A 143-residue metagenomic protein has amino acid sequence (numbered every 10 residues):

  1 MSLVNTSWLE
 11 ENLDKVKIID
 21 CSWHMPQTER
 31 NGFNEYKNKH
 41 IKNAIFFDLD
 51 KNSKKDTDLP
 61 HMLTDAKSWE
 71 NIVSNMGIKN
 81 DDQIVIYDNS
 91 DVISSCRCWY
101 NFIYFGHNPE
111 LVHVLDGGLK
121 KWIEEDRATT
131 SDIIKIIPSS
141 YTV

Functional and structural regions predicted by a protein language model:
M1-F33, K120-V143: Flexible, polar/low-complexity N-terminal or interdomain linker segments that lie immediately upstream of folded
L13, I41, H107-P109: Short, well-ordered coil/turn elements that cap or connect secondary structure elements
I18, A44-F46, V112-V114: Conserved beta-strand scaffold positions in the cores of enzyme catalytic domains, especially in NTP/NDP-utilizing
S22, D50, S90: Anionic group-transfer/hydrolysis microenvironments
P26-E29, S53-D56, V92-C96: Short active-site-adjacent helix-start/loop capping segments
E35-N38, Y104: A general structural signal for stabilizing positions within well-ordered secondary structure
N38-I41, I45-M76: Aromatic- and Gly/Pro-rich amphipathic surface segment
P60-V143: Thiolate-centered catalytic microenvironments shared by cysteine-dependent enzyme domains
